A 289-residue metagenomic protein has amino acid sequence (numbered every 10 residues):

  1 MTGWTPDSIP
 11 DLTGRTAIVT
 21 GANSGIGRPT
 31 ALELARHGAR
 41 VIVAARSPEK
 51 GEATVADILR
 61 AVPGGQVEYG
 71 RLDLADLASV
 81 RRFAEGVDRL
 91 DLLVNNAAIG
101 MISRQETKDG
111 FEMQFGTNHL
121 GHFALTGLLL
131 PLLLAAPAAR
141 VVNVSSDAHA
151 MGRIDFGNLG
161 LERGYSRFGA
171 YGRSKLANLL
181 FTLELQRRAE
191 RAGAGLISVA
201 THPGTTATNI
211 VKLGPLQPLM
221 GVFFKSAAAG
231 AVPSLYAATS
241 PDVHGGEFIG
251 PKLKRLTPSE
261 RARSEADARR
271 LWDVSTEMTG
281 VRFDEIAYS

Functional and structural regions predicted by a protein language model:
M1-K212, V281, E285-S289: Rossmann-fold NAD(P)H-dependent dehydrogenase/reductase core
K50-A53, R270, V274: A non-catalytic, amphipathic alpha-helix used as a structural packing/dimerization or gating element in enzyme scaffolds
E106-T107, K212-L216, P258-R261: Short acidic, glycine/proline-rich loop/turn micro-motifs
L161-E162, Q217-G221: A short C-terminal helix-loop "cap" of Rossmann-like NAD(P)-dependent dehydrogenase/epimerase domains
S174, M220-R269, D273: C-terminal helical subdomain
E190, P215, T239-D242: Hydrophobic alpha-helix feature that most strongly marks membrane-spanning transmembrane helices and their immediate
V274-R282: C-terminal alpha-helix
